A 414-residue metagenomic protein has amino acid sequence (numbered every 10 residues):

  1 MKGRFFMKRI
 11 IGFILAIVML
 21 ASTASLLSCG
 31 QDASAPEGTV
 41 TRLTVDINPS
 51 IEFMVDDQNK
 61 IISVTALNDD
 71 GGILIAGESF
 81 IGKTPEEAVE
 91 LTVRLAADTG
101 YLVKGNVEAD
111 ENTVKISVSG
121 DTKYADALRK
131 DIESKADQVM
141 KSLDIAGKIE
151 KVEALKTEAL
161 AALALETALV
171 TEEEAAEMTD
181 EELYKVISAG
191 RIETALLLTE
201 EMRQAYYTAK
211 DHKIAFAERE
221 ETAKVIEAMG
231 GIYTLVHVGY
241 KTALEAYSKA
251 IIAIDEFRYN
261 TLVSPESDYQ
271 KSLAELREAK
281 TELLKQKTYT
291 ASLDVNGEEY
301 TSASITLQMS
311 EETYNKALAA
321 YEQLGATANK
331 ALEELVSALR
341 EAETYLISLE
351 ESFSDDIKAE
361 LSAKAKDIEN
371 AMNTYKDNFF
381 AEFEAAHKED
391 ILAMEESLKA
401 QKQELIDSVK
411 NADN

Functional and structural regions predicted by a protein language model:
K2-I10: Positively charged n-region of N-terminal signal peptides that target proteins for export
A16-S22: Bacterial N-terminal signal peptides
T23-R42: Sec-dependent signal peptide cleavage junction
G38-R42, N48-S50, D56-I61, A109-T113: Extracytoplasmic
V55-R94: Extracytoplasmic/periplasmic/luminal assembly and interaction segments in envelope/secretory/respiratory proteins
D69, D121-E227: Charge-biased, low-complexity intrinsically disordered regions
K83-D126: Structured, soluble extracytoplasmic/luminal domains of envelope-associated proteins
K213-N414: Extended amphipathic alpha-helical heptad-repeat regions
